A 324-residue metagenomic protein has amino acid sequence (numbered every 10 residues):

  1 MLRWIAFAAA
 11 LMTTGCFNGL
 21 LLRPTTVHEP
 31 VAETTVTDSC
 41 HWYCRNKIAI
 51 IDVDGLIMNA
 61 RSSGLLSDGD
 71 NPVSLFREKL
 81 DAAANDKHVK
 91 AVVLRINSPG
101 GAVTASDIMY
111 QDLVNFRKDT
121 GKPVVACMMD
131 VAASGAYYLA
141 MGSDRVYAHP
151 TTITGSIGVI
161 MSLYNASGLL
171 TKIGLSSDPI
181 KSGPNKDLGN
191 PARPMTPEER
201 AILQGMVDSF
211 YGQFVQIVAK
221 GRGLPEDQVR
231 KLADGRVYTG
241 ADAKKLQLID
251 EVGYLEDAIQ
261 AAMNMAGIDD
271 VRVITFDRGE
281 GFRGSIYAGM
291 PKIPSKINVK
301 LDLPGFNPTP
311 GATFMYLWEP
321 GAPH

Functional and structural regions predicted by a protein language model:
L2-A126, V131-S134, M141-A148, I160-H324: N-terminal organellar transit peptides
T151-V159: Active-site loop architecture of trypsin-fold serine endopeptidases
